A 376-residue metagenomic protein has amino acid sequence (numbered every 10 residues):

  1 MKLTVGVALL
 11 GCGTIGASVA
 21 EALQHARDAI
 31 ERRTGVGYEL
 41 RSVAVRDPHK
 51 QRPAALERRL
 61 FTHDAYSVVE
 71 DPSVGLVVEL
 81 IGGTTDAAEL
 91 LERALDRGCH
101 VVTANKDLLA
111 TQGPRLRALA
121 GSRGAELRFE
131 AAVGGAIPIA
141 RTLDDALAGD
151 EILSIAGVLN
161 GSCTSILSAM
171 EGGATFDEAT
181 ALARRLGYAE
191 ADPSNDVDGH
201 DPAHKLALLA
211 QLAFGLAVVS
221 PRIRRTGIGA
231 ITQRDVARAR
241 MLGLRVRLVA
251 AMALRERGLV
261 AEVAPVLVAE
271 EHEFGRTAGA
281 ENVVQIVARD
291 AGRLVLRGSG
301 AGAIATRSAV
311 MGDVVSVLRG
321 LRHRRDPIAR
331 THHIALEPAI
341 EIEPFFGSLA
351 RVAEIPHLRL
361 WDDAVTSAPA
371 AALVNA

Functional and structural regions predicted by a protein language model:
M1-R97: N-terminal glycine-/serine-/threonine-rich beta1-alpha1-beta2 phosphate-ribose binding loop of Rossmann-like
G37, D196, A217-I223, L248 (+1 more regions): Flexible, glycine/charged-enriched surface loops at secondary-structure junctions
F61-H63, E70, V78-E79, V102-A104 (+4 more regions): General beta-strand structural signal in soluble alpha/beta enzymes
I81, D86-R97, A104-D145: Rossmann-fold NAD(P)-binding glycine/threonine-rich loop
G121-A191, D196-D201, L208: Rossmann-like NAD(P)H-binding beta-loop-alpha module
A169-M170, E178-V283: Substrate-binding/catalytic subdomain of NAD(P)-dependent oxidoreductase enzymes
R293-L294, G298-I304: Glycine-rich phosphate/pyrophosphate-binding beta-alpha loops
A309, V314-A376: A conserved regulatory-domain signal marking ACT and ACT-like small-molecule sensing domains and adjacent regulatory
